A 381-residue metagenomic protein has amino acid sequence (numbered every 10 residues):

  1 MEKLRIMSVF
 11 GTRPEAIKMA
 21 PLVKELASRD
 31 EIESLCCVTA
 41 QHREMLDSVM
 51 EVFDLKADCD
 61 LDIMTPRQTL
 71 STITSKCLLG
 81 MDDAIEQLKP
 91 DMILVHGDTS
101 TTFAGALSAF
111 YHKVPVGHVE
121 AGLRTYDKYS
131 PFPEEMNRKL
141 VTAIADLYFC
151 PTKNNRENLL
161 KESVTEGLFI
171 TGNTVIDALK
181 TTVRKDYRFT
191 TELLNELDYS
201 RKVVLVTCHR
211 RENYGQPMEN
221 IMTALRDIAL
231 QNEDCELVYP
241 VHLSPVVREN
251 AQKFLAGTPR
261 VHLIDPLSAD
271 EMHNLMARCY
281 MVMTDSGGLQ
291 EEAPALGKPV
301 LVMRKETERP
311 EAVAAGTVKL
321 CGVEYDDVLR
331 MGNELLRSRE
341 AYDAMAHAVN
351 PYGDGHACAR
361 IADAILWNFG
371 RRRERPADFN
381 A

Functional and structural regions predicted by a protein language model:
M1-Y239, S244-A381: Nucleotide-activated sugar donor-binding and catalytic core shared by glycosyltransferases and related lipid-linked
